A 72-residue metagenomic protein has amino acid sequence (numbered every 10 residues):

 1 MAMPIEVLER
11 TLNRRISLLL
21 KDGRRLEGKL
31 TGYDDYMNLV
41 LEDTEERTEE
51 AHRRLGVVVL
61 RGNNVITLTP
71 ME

Functional and structural regions predicted by a protein language model:
M1-E72: Conserved RNA-binding domains used in RNP assembly and mRNA/RNA metabolism
